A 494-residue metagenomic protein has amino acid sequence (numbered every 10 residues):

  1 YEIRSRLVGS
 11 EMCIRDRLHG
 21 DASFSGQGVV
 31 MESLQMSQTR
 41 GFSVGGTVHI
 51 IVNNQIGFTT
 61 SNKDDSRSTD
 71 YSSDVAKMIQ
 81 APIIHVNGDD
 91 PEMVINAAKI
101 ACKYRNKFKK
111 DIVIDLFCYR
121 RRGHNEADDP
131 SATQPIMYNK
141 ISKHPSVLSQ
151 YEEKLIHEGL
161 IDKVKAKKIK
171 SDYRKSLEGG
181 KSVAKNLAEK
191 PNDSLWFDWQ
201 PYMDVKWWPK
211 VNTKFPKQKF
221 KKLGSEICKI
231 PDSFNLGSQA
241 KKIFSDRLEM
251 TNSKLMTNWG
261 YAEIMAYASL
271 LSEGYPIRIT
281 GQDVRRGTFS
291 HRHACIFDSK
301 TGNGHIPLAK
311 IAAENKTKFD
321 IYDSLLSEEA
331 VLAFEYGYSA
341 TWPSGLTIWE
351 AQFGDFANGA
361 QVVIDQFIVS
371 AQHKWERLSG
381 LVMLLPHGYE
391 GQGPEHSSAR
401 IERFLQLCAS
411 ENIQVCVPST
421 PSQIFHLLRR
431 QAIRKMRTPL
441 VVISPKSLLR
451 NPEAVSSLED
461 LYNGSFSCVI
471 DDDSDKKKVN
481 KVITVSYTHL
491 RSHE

Functional and structural regions predicted by a protein language model:
Y1-I3, L7-D16, T488-E494: Conserved small/polar residues in nucleotide/adenosyl-binding loops
R6, S10-E11, R15-I84, F289-W342: Cofactor-binding active-site loop characterized by glycine-rich and histidine/acidic residues
R17, I83-N87, I348, Q414-V417: Short catalytic-loop micro-motif centered on adjacent basic/acidic residues
L18-G20, V52, I114, Q282 (+1 more regions): Active-site flanking residues adjacent to catalytic metal/cofactor-binding acidic residues
F24-G26, E92-I95, S422-F425: Active-site glycine- and acidic-residue-rich loops that bind and position anionic ligands or nucleotide-like cofactors
G41-F42, N106-K107, Q372-E376: Arginine/glycine-rich "motif VI" loop of SF2 helicases in the C-terminal RecA-like domain
N62-S66, I83-K110, C118, R122: Conserved phosphate-handling catalytic cores of large alpha/beta enzymes
I112, Y119-V417, P421-R491: Flexible, glycine-rich loop/tail regions that form catalytic "lids" or insertion modules at the edges of active sites
